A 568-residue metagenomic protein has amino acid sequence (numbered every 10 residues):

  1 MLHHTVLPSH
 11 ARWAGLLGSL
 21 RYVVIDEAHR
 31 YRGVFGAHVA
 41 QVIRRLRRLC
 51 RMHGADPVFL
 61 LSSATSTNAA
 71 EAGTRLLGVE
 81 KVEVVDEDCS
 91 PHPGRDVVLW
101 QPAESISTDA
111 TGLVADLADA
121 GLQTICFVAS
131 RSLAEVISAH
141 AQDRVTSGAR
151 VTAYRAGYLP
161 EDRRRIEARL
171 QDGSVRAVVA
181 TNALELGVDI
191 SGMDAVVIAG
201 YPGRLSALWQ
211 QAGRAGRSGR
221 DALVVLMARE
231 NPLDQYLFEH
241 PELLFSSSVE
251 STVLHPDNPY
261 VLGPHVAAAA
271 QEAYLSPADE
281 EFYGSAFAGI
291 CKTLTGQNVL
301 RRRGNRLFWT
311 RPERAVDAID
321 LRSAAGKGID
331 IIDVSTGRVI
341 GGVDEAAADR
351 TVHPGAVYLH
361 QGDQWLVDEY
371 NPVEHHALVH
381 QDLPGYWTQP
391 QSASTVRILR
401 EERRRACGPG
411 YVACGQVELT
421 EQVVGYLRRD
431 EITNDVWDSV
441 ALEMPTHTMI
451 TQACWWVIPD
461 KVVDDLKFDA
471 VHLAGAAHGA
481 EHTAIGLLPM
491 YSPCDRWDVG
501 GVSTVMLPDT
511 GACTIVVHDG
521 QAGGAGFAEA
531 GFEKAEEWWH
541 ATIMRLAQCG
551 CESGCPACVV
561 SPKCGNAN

Functional and structural regions predicted by a protein language model:
M1-H3: Inter-Walker segment of RecA-like/P-loop motor cores
L7-Y274, D279-V316, A325-G326, T336: Helicase motor core with emphasis on the C-terminal RecA-like subdomain
A64-T67, A522, K563-C564: Short, internal active-site loops enriched in acidic
G219, A480, C558-V560: Generic hydrophobic alpha-helical membrane-span motif
A222-V224, E230-S247, H265-P277, K292-T293 (+1 more regions): Extended Lys/Arg-rich polyanion-binding regions
C549, G554-C558: Short cysteine clusters
V560-N568: Iron-sulfur (Fe-S) cluster-binding segments and ferredoxin-like electron-carrier domains, especially [2Fe-2S]
